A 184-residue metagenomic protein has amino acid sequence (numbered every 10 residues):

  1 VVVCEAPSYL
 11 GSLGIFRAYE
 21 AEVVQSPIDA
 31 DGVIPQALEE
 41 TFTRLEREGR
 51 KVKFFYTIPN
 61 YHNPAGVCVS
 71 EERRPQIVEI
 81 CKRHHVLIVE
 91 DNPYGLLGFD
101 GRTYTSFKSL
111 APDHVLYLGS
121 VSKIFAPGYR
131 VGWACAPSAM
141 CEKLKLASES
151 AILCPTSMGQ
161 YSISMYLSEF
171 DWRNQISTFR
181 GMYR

Functional and structural regions predicted by a protein language model:
V1-R184: PLP-dependent class I/II
